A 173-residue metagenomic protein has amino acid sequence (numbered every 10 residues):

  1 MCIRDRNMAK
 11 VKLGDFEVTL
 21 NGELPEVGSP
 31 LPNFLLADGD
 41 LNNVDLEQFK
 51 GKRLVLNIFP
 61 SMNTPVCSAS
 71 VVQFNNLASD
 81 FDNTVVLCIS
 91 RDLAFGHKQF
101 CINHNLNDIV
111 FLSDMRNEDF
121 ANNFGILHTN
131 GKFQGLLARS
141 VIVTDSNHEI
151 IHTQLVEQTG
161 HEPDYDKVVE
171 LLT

Functional and structural regions predicted by a protein language model:
M1-I3: Short, small-residue-biased leader/transition segments that mark boundaries at the very start of proteins
N7-T173: Chalcogenol-based redox active-site neighborhoods
